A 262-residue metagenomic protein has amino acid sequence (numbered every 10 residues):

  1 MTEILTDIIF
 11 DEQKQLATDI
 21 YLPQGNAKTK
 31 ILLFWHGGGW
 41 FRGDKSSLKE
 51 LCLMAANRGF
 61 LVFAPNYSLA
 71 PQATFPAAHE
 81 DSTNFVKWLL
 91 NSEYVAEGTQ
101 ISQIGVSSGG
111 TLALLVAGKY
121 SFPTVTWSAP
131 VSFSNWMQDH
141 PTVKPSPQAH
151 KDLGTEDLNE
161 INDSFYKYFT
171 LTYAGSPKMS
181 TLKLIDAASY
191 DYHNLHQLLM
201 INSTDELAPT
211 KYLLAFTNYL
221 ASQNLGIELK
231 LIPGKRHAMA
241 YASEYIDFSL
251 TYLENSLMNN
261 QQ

Functional and structural regions predicted by a protein language model:
M1-G25: N-terminal cap/lid segment of alpha/beta-hydrolase-fold proteins
K28-G38: Short beta-strand element of the alpha/beta-hydrolase
G43-L51, F63-Q100, E244: Catalytic nucleophile-loop/oxyanion-hole region of alpha/beta-hydrolase and closely related hydrolase-like folds
Q103-G105, W127: Short beta-strand immediately N-terminal to the catalytic nucleophile in serine-hydrolase-like folds
G105-L115: Glycine-rich nucleophile elbow surrounding the catalytic serine of serine-hydrolase chemistry
G118-A174: Hydrolase active-site cap/lid region
E160-S243: Serine-hydrolase catalytic core
S243-Q262: Catalytic active-site module of serine/aspartate enzymes centered on a nucleophile-bearing elbow/loop
